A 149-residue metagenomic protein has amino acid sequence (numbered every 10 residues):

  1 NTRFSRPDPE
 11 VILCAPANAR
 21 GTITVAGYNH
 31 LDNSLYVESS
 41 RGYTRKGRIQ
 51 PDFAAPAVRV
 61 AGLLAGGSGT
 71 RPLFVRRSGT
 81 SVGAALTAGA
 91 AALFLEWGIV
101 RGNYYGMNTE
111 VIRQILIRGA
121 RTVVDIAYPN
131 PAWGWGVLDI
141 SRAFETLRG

Functional and structural regions predicted by a protein language model:
N1-L63, R118-A120: Catalytic-core segments of hydrolase enzymes
L31, G47, A84, F94 (+2 more regions): Basic, gly/Ser/Thr/Pro-rich low-complexity segments located predominantly at protein N termini
E38-S40, S68, N130: Short, glycine/charged-enriched secondary-structure capping and boundary segments
S40, R77, S81, A132-G134: Short glycine/serine/threonine-biased micro-segments
T44, R59, S81, G136-L138: Gly/Ser/Thr-rich beta-alpha loop segments that engage phosphate groups in nucleotides
F53, A90, G134: Divalent metal-coordination and catalytic microenvironments
V58-Y128: Hydrolase catalytic cores
Y128-R148: Caspase-like cysteine protease fold
